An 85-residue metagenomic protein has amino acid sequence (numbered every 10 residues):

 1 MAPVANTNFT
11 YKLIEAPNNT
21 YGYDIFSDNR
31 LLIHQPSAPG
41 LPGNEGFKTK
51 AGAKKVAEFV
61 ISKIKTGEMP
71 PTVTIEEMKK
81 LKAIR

Functional and structural regions predicted by a protein language model:
M1-L31: Short N-terminal "domain-start" leader segments that mark the transition from disordered tails or signal peptides into
A2, T7, N44-F47, K55: Helix-coil modules at protein/domain termini and other flexible surface or pore-lining loops, especially C-terminal
P3, I25, L31, Q35-A38 (+3 more regions): A generic structural signal for ordered alpha-helices
N19-Y21, G40, T49, K55 (+2 more regions): Residues in flexible loops and secondary-structure boundaries
L32-K50: A short, exposed loop/beta-hairpin motif centered on an aromatic-Gly-Thr core
F47-K65: A short, charged, amphipathic alpha-helix used as a generic interaction element across diverse proteins
F59-R85: Surface-exposed, polar helix/loop patches in the mature regions of secreted/periplasmic/lumenal proteins that form
